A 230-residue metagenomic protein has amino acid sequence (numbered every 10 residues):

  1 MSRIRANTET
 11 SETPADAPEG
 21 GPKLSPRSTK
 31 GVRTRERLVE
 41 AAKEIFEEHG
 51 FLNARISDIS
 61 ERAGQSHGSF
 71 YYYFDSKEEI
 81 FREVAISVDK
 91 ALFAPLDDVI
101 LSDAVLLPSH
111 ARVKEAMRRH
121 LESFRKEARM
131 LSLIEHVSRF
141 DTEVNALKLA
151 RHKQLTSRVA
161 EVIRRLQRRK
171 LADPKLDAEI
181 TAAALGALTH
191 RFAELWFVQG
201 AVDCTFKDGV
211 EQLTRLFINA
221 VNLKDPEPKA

Functional and structural regions predicted by a protein language model:
M1-R33, D225-A230: N-terminal intrinsically disordered/low-complexity leader segments
K30, T34-K43, I59-S60, I80 (+2 more regions): Generic hydrophobic, amphipathic alpha-helix propensity
G31, V39, A85, D89 (+5 more regions): Amphipathic, non-transmembrane alpha-helical scaffold segments
R37, I45-E79, E83: Helix-turn-helix
L38-F46, H120, F217: Short hydrophobic clusters on alpha-helical segments that form packing/core surfaces in small helical domains
E83, D97-K126, A178-L185, V210: Hydrophobic alpha-helical connector segments
K126-R158, D203: Short secondary-structure transition hinges
L131-H136, N145, Q167-R215, K224-A230: Hydrophobic/aromatic-rich alpha-helical bundle segments in the mid-to-C-terminal region
